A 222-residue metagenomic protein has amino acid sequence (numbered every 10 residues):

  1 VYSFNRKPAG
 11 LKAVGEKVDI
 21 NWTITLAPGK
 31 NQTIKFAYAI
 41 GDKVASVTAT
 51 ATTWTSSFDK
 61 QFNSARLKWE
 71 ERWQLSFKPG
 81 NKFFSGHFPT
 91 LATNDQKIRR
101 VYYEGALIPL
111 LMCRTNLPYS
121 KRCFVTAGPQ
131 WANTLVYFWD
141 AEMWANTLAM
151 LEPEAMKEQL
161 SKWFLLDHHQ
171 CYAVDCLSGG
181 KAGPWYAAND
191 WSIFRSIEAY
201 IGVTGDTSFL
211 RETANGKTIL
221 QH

Functional and structural regions predicted by a protein language model:
V1-T134, T207-H222: Acidic/polar, glycine-enriched structural segments that form the non-catalytic walls/loops of the carbohydrate-binding
T134-H222: Aromatic-rich carbohydrate-recognition surfaces in CAZymes
